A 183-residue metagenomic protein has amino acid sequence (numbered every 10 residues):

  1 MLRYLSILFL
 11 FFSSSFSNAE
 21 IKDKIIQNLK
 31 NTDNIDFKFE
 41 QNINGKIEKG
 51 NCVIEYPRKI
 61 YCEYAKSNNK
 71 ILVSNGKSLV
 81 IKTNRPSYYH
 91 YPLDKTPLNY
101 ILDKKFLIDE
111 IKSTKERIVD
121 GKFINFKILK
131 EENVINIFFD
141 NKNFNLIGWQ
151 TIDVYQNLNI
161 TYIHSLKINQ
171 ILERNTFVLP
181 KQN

Functional and structural regions predicted by a protein language model:
Y4-S13: Sec-dependent N-terminal signal peptides
F16-A19: Boundary at the C-terminal end of the N-terminal hydrophobic targeting segment
Q27-I47: A short, Trp-centered hydrophobic/proline-enriched beta-strand micro-motif
N34-F37, K49-C52, C62, T161-I163: Extended beta-sheet lipid-handling architectures
E40-N42, E63-A65, K82-N84, L129 (+1 more regions): A generic structural motif
C52-Y100, N159: An acidic-aromatic
D94-S113: A charged amphipathic helix-loop-strand protein-protein interaction module that recurs in cytosolic assemblies
D109-E110, T114-N183: Gly/Pro-enriched, hydrophobic low-complexity segments that function as extracytoplasmic propeptides/linkers
